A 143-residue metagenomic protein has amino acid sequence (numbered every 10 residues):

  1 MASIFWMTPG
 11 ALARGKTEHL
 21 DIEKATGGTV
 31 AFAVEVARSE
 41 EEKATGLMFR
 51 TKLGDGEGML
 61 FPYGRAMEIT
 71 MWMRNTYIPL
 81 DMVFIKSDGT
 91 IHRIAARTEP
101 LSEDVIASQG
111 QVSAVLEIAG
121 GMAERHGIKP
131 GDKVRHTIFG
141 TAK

Functional and structural regions predicted by a protein language model:
M1-W6: Bacterial N-terminal signal peptides
T8-G10: Short, intrinsically disordered, low-complexity terminal segments
L12-K143: Compact, glycine-rich, soluble single-domain proteins
